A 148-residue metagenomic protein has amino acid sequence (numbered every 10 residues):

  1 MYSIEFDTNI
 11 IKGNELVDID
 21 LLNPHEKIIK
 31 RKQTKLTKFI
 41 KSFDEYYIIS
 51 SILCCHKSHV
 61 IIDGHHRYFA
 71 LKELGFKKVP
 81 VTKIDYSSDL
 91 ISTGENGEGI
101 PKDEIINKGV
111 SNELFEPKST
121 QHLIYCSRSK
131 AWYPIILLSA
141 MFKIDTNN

Functional and structural regions predicted by a protein language model:
M1-K57, I62, Y68-N148: Short, charged/polar connector segments at secondary-structure boundaries
